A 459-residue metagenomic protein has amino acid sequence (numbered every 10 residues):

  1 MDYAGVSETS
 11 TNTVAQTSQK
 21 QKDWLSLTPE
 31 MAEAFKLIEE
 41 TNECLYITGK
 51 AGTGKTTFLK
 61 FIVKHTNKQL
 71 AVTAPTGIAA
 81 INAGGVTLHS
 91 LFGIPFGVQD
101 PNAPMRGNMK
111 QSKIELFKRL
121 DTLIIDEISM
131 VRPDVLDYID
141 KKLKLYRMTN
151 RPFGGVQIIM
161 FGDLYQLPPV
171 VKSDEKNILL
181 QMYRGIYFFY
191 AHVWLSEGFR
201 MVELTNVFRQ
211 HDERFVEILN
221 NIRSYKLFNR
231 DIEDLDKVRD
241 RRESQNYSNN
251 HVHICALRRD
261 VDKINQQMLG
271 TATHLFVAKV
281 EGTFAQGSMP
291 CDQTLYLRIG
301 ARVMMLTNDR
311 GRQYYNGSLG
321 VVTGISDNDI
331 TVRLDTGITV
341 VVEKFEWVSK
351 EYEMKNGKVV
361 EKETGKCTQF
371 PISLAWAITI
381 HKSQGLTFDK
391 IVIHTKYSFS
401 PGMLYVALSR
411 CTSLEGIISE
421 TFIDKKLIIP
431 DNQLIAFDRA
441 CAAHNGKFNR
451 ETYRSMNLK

Functional and structural regions predicted by a protein language model:
M1-K459: Conserved ATP-binding/catalytic motifs of P-loop helicase motor domains
